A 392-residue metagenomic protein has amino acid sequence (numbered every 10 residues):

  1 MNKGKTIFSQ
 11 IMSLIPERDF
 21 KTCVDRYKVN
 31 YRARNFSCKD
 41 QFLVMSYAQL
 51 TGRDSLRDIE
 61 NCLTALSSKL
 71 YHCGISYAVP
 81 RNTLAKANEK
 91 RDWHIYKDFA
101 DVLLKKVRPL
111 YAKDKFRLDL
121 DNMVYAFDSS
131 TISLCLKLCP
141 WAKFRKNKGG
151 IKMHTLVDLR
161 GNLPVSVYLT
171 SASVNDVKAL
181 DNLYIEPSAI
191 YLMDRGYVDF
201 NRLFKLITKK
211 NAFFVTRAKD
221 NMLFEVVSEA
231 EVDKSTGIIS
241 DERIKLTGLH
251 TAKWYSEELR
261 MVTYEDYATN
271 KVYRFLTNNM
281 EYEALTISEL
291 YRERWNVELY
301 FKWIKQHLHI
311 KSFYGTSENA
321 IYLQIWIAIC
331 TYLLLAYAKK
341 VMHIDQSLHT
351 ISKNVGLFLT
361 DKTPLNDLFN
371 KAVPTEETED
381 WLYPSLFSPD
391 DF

Functional and structural regions predicted by a protein language model:
M1-D58, C62, R91, D98-V102 (+4 more regions): Single, function-defining residue in the core of a domain
G52-S55, S67-H72, K86, L134-C135: Short active-site-adjacent helix-start/loop capping segments
D58-S67, I75-N82: A short glycine/small-residue-enriched secondary-structure motif
H72-R91, D101: Major-groove recognition helix of helix-turn-helix-like DNA-binding domains
L110-Y111: Extended Lys/Arg-rich, glycine-bearing segments that form polyanion-binding/interaction patches within enzyme domains
A142: A glycine- and small-aliphatic-rich helix-loop capping segment at beta-alpha/alpha-beta transitions that lines
